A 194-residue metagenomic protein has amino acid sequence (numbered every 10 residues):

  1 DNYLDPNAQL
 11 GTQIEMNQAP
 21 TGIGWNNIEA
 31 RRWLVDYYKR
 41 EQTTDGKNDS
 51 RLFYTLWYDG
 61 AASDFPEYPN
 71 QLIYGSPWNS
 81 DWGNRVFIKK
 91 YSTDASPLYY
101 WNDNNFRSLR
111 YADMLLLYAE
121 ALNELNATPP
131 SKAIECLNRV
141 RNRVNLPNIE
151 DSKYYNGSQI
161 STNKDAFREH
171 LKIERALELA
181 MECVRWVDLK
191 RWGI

Functional and structural regions predicted by a protein language model:
D1, Q42-I194: Acidic/polar-rich alpha-helix caps and helix-coil junctions
D1-Y38: Polar, glycine-rich mid-to-C-terminal structural blocks that act as macromolecule-binding/assembly scaffolds
